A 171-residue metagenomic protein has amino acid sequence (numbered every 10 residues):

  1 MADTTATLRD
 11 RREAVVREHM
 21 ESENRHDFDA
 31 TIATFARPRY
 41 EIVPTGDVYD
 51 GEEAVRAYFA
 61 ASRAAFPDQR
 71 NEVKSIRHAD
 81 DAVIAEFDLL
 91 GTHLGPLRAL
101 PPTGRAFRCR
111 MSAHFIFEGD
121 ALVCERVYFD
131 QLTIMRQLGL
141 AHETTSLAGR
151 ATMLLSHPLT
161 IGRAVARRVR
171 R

Functional and structural regions predicted by a protein language model:
A2-R171: C-terminal and inter-domain tail/linker signature
